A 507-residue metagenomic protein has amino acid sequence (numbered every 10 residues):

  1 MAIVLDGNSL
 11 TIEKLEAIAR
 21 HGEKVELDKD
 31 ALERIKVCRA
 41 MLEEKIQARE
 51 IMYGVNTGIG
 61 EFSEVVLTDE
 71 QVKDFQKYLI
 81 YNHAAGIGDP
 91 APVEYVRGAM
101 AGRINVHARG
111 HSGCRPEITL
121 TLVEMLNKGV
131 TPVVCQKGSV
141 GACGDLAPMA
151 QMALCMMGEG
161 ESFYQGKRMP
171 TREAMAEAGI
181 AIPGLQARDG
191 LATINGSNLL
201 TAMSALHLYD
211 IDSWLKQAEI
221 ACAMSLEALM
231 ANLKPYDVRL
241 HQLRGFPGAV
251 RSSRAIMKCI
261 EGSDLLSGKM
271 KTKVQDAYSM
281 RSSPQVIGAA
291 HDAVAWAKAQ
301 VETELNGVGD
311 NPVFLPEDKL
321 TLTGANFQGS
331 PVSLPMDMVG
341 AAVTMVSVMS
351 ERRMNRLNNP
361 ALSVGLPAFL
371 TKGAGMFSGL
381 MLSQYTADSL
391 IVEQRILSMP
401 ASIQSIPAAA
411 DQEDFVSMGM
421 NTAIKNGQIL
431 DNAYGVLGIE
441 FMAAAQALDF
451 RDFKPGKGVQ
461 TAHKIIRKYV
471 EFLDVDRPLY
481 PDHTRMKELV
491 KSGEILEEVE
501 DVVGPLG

Functional and structural regions predicted by a protein language model:
A2-E13, A19-R49, L79-V134, L226: Glycine-rich, flexible loop motifs
A2-E23, L27-R34, C38-I46, C155-G507: C-terminal auxiliary extensions adjacent to catalytic cores
I35, M52-V55, T68, V72-K73 (+6 more regions): Generic structural signal for well-ordered secondary structure
E50, V65, S252: Polyanion/phosphate-binding surface patch
Y53-F75, H83-N105, V133-M157, E173 (+2 more regions): FAD-binding core of FAD-dependent oxidoreductases, characterized by glycine-rich FAD pyrophosphate-binding loops
V65, A85-D89, A108-S112, I287 (+2 more regions): Short gly/ser-rich anion-binding loops that grip negatively charged ligand groups
D69-A84, R356-A368: Catalytic or ion-translocation cores adjacent to nucleophile or general acid/base/metal-coordination motifs in diverse
H107-C114, K137-V140, G144-D145, M203-L206 (+1 more regions): Short, well-structured alpha-helical patches and their helix-loop capping segments that border functional surfaces
